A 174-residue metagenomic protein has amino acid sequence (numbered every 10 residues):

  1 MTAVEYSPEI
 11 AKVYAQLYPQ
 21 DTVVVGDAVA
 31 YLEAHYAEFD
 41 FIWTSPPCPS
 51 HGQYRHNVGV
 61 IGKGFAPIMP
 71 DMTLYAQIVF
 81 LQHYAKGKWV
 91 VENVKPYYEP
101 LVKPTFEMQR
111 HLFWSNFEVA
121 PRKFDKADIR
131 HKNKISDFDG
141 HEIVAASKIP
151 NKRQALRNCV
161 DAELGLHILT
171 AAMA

Functional and structural regions predicted by a protein language model:
M1-A174: Conserved active-site and SAM-binding loop architecture of S-adenosyl-L-methionine-dependent nucleic-acid
